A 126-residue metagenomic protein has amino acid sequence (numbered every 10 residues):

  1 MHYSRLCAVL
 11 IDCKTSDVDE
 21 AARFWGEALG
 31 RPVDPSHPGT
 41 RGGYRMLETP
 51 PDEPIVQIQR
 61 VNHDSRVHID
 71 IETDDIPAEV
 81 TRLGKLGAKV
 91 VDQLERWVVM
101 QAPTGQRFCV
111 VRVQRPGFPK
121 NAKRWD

Functional and structural regions predicted by a protein language model:
M1-A22, V67-I71, Q114-D126: N-terminal beta-strand motif that seeds the catalytic metal site of vicinal oxygen chelate
M1-Y3, W25, P38-G39, E48-P50 (+4 more regions): A generic structural signal for short, solvent-exposed coil/turn residues that cap or connect secondary-structure
T15, P51, D64, I69-R107: Vicinal oxygen chelate
D17-P32, E79-K85: Amphipathic alpha-helical segments
L29-P38, K85-Q93: Short secondary-structure junctions
R31-V67, R107-Q114: Conserved short beta-strand elements that form part of the metal-binding/catalytic scaffold of enzyme active sites
